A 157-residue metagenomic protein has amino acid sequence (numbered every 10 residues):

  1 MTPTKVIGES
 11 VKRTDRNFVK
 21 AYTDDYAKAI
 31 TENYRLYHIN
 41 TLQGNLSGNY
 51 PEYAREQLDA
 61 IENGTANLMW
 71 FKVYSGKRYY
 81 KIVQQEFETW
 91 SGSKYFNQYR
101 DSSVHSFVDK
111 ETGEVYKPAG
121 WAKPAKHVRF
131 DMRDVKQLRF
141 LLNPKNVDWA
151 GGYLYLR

Functional and structural regions predicted by a protein language model:
P3-F71: Negatively charged, low-complexity tracts enriched in Asp/Glu with abundant Ser/Thr
V6, P118, W149-A150: Intrinsically disordered, low-complexity segments enriched in small/polar residues
V11, P51, N67, Y79 (+4 more regions): Polar low-complexity intrinsically disordered regions enriched in Ser/Thr and small residues
K20, D24, E32, G48-P51 (+5 more regions): Intrinsically disordered, low-complexity segments enriched in small/polar residues
D59-S106: Exposed beta-strand-loop-beta-strand "reactive/processing" segments of non-cytosolic proteins
T112-P144: A short, surface-exposed interaction/processing loop segment used at functional sites
N146-R157: Cysteine/selenocysteine-centered motifs that mediate thiol-based redox chemistry or coordinate metal-sulfur cofactors
